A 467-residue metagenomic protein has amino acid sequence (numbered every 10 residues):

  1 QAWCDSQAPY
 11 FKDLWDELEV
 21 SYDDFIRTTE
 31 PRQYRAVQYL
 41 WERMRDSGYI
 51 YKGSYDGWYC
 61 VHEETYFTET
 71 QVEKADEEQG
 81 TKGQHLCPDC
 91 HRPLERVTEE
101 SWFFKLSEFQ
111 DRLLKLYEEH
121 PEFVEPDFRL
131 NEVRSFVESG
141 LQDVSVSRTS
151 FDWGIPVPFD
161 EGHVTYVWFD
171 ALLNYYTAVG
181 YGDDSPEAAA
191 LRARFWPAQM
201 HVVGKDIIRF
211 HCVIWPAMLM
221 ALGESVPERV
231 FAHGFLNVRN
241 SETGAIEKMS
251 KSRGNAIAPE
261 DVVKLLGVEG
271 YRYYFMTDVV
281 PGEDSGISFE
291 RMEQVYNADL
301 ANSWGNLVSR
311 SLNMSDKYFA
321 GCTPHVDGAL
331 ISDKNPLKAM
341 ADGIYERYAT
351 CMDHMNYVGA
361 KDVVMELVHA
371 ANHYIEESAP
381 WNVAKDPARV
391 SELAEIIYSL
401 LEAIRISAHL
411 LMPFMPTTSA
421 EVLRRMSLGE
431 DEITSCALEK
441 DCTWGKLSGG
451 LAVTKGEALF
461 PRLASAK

Functional and structural regions predicted by a protein language model:
Q1-Y51: N-terminal Rossmann-like or analogous alpha/beta NTP/dinucleotide-binding catalytic cores that position adenine
R27, R32-A36, L40, L86-K317 (+1 more regions): Structured secondary-structure scaffolds
S47-Q110, L114: Cys/His-rich short segments
G53-W58, H62, D89-C90, T350 (+2 more regions): Basic, alpha-helical terminal appendages of large translation-related enzymes
W58-E63, G234-V238, E290-M292, P324-S332 (+2 more regions): A glycine-rich phosphate-binding loop feature that marks nucleotide/adenosyl-phosphate handling sites
V280-E283, I287-R291, Y296, S311-A360: Long, amphipathic alpha-helical stalk/connector segments used for oligomerization, subunit docking, or mechanical
A301, G305, K338, D342 (+4 more regions): Generic structural concept
